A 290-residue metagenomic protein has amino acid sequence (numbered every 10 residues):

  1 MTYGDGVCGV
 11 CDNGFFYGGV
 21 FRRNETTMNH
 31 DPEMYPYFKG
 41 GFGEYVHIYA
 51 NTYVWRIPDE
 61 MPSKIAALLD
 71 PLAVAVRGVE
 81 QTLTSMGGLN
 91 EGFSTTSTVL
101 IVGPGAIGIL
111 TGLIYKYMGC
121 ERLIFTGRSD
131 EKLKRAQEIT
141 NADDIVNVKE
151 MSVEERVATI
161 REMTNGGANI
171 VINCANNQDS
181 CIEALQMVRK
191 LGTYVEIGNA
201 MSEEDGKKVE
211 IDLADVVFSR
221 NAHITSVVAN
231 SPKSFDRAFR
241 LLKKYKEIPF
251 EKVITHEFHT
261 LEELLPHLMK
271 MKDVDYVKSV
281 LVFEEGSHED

Functional and structural regions predicted by a protein language model:
M1-V54: Glycine-rich phosphate/adenylate-binding loop and adjacent beta-alpha elements of nucleotide- or dinucleotide-binding
P36-G41, D59-T84, V102-L110: A glycine-rich, Thr/Ser-enriched phosphate-binding loop motif common to dinucleotide/cofactor-binding enzymes
M61, L83-T98, G166: Short helix-loop-beta connector
T95-P104, L113-E183: Adenosine-nucleotide cofactor-binding segment
T98, G192-T193, H223: Short glycine-centered segments of the SAM/dcSAM-binding site in methyltransferase folds
T159, G166, I182-L185, V228-D290: C-terminal hydrophobic helical "lid"/dimerization subdomain of Rossmann-like NAD(P)H-dependent oxidoreductases
V188-K190: Helix-to-beta-strand junctions that scaffold the AdoMet/dcAdoMet cofactor pocket in Class I SAM-dependent enzymes
N199-N221, A238: Rossmann-fold NAD(P)-binding glycine/threonine-rich loop
